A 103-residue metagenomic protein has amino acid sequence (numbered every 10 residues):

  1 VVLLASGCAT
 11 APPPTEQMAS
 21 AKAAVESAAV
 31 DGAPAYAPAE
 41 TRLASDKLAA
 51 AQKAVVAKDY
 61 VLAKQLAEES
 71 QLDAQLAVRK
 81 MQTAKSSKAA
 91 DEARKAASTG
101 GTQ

Functional and structural regions predicted by a protein language model:
L4-Q103: Long, charged/polar, soluble alpha-helical segments
